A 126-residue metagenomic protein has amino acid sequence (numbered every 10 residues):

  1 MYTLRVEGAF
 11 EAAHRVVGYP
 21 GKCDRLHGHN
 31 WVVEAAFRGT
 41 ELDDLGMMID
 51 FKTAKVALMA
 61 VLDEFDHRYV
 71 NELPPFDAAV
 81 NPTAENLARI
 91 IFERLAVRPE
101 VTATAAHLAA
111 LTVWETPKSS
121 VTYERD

Functional and structural regions predicted by a protein language model:
M1-D126: Charge-rich, low-complexity N-terminal segments
